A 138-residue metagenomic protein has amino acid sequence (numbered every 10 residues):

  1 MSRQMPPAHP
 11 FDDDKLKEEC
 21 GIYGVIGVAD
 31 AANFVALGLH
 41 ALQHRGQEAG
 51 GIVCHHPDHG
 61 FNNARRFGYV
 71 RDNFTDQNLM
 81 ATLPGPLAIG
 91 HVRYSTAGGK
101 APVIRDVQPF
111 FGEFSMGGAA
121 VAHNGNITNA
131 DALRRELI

Functional and structural regions predicted by a protein language model:
M1-D131, E136: N-terminal glutamine amidotransferase
